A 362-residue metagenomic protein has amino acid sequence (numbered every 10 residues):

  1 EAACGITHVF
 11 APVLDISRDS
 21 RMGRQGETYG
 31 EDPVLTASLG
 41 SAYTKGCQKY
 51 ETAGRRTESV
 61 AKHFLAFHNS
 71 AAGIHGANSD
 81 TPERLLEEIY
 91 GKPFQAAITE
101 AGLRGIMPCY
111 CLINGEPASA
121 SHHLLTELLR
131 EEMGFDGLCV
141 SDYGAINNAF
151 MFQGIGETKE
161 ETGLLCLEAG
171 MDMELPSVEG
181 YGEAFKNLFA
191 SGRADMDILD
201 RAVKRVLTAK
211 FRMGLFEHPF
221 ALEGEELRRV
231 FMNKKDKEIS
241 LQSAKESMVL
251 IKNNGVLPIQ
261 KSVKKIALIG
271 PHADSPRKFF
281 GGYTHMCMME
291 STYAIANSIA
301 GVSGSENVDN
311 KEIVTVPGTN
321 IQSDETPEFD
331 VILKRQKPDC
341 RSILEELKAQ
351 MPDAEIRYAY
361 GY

Functional and structural regions predicted by a protein language model:
E1-Y362: Glycoside hydrolase catalytic-domain context in secreted enzymes
